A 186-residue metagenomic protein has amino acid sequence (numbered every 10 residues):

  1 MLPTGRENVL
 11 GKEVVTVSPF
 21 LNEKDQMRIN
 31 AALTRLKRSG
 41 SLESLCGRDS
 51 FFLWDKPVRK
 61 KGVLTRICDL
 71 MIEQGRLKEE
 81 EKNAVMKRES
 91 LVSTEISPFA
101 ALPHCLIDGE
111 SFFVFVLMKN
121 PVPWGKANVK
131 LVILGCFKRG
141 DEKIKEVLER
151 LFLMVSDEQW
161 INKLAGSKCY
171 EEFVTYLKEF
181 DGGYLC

Functional and structural regions predicted by a protein language model:
M1: Receiver (REC) domain switch-region micro-motif
T4-C186: Cytosolic covalent-transfer regions centered on His/Cys nucleophiles that carry phosphoryl or persulfide groups
